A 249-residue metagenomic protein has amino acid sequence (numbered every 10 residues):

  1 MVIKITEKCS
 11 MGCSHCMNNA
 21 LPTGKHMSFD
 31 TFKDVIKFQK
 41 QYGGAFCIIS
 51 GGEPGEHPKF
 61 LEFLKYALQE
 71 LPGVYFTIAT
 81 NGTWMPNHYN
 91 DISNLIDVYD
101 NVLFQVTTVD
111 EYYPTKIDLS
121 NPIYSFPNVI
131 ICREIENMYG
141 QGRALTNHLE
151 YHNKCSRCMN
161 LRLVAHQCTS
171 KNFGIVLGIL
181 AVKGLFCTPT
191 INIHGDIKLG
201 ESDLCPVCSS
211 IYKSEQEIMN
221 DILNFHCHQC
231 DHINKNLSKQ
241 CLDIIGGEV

Functional and structural regions predicted by a protein language model:
M1-D30, E201: Canonical Radical SAM [4Fe-4S] cluster-binding loop centered on the CxxxCxxC motif and its immediate flanking residues
M1-S14, A45-I49, V182-G195: N-terminal pre-triad scaffold of radical SAM enzymes
C9, C13-C16, C155-C158, C168 (+4 more regions): Disulfide-bonded cysteines in secreted/extracellular proteins and peptides
A20-M27, G43-H57, G73-N87, D100-E136: Core AdoMet radical
V35-Q41, L68, I92-D100, S120-Y124: Acidic (Asp/Glu)-rich catalytic clusters
L61-L64, M85-L95: Distinct, well-ordered alpha-helical segments
I123-G200, I244-V249: A C-terminal junction/extension of Radical SAM enzymes
D196-V249: Flexible mid-to-C-terminal extensions adjoining Fe-S/redox cofactors in radical SAM and related proteins
